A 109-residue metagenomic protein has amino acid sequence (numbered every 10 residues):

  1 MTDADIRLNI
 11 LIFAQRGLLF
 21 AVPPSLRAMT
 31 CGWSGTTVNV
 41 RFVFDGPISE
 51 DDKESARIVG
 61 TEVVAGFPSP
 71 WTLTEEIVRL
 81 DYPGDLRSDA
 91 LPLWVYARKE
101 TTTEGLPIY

Functional and structural regions predicted by a protein language model:
M1, M29-C31, W71: Short low-complexity stretches enriched in small and charged residues
M1-L11: N-terminal presequence-like segments and adjacent domain-start helices
Q15-L18, I48-T72: Short, non-transmembrane amphipathic alpha-helical segments
A21-N39: Short edge beta-strands and adjacent turn/loop segments
N39, T72-T74: Residues at or immediately flanking beta-strands
F42-G46: Short beta-strand-to-loop capping motifs
T74-Y109: Polar/charged, Gly/Pro-rich intrinsically disordered segments
